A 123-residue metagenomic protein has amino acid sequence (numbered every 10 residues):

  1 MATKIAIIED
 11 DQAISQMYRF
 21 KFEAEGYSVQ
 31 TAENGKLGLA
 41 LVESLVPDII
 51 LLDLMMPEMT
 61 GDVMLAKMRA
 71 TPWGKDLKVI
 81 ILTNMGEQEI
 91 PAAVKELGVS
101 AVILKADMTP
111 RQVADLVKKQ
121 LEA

Functional and structural regions predicted by a protein language model:
E9: Conserved acidic carboxylate
Q16-A24: Charged docking surfaces used in two-component/phosphorelay signaling
T31-A40, G61: Helix N-cap/capping motif at the beta->alpha junctions
A40, D62-K75: Short amphipathic alpha-helix used as the core "switch/output" element in two-component signaling
L45-L51: Active-site beta3 strand of CheY-like receiver
D53, T83: Active-site residues of response regulator receiver
M56: Receiver (REC) domain active-site loop signature in two-component systems and cognate sites in sensor histidine kinases
